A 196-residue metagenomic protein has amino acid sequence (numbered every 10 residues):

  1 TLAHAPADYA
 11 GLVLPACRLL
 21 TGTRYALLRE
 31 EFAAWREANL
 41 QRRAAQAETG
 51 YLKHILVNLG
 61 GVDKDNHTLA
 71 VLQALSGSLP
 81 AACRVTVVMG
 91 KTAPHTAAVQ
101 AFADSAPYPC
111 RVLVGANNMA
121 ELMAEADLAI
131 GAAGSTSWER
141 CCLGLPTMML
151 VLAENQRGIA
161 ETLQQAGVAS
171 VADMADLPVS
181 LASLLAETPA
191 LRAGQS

Functional and structural regions predicted by a protein language model:
T1-N66, T96-A97: A nucleotide-sugar donor-handling region in carbohydrate enzymes
Q41-A126: Donor-nucleotide binding loops and adjacent catalytic segments primarily of GT-B fold Leloir glycosyltransferases
T96-A97, N155-A160: Short, glycine/polar-rich helix-capping loops at beta-to-alpha or helix-loop-helix junctions that flank or form
A120, S137-L143, E161: Short alpha-helical segment that forms part of, or immediately flanks, the ligand-binding pocket in carbohydrate-active
A124-E125, C142, M149, Q165: Flexible glycine/serine/alanine-rich "lid" or loop that lines and gates the nucleotide-sugar donor pocket in diverse
A124-S135: Acidic donor-binding loop of glycosyltransferase active sites
A129-G131, P146-N155: Short hydrophobic beta-strand element within catalytic cores of glycosyltransferases and related nucleotide-activated
S170, M174-S196: Conserved donor-nucleotide binding/catalytic region of nucleotide-linked donor-dependent transferases
